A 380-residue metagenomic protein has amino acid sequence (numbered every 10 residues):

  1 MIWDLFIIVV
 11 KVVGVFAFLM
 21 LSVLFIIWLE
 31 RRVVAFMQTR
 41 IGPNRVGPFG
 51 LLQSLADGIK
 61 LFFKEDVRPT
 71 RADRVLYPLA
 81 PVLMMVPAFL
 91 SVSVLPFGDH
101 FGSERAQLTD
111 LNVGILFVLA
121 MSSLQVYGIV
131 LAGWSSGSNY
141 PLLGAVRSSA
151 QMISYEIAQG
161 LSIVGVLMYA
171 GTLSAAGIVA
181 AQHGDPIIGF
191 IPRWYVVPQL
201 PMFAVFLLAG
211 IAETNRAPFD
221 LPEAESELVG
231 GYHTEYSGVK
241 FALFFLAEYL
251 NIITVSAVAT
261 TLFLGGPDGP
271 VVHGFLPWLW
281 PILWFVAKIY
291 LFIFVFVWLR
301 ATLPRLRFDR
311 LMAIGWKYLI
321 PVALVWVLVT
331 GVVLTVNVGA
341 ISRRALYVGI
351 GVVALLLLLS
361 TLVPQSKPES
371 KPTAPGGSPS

Functional and structural regions predicted by a protein language model:
M1-S380: Selective transmembrane helix interface/packing segments
